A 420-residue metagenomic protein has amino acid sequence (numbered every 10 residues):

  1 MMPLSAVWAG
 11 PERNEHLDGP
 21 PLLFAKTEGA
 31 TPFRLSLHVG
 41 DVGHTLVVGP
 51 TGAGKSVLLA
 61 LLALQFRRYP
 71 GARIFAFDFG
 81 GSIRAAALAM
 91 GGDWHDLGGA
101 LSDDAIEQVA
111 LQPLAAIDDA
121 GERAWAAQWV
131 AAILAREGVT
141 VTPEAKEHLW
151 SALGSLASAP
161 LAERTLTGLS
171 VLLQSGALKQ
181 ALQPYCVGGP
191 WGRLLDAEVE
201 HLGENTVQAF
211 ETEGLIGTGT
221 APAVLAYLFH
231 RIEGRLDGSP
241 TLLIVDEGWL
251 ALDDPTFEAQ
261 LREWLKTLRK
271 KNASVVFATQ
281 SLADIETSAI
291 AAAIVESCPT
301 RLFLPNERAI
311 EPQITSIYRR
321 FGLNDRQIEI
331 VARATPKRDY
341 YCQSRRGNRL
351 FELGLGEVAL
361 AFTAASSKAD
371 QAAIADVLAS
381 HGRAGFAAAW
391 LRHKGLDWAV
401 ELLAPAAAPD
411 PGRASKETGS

Functional and structural regions predicted by a protein language model:
M1-A9, T51, L282-S420: C-terminal regions of RecA-like/P-loop NTPase motor modules
M1-F33, R84-G92, L97, L101-A273 (+6 more regions): P-loop NTPase motor domains
L17-G99: Glycine-rich phosphate-binding loop of nucleotide-binding enzymes
G29-A30, V39-G40, T51-A53, G81-S82 (+7 more regions): Short, glycine-/Ser/Thr-/acidic-enriched flexible segments
V42-G43, P70-A72, S239-P240, A273 (+1 more regions): Short coil/turn connectors at secondary-structure junctions
V48-K55, A72, A76, G217-A221 (+2 more regions): Alpha-helix N-cap/helix-initiation motif
A76-F79, V245-E247, A278-S281, L304-P305: Short His-Asn-centered micro-motif
